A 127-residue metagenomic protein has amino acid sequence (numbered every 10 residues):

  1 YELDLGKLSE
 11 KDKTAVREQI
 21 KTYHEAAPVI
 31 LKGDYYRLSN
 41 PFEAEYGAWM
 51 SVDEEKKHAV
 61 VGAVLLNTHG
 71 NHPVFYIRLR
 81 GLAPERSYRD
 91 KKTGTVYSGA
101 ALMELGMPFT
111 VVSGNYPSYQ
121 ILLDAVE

Functional and structural regions predicted by a protein language model:
Y1-G94: Active-site-proximal substrate-binding groove within the catalytic cores of carbohydrate-active enzymes
G99-E127: C-terminal beta-strand-rich structural cap/linker in extracellular carbohydrate-active enzymes
